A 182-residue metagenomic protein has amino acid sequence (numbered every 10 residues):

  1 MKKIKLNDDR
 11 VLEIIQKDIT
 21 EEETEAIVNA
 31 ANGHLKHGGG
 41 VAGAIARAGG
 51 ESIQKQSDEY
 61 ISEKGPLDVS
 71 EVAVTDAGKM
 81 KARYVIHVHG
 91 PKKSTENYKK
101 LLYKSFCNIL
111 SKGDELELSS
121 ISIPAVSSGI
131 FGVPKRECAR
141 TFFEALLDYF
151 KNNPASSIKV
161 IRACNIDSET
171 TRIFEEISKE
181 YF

Functional and structural regions predicted by a protein language model:
M1-F182: Macrodomain-like recognition of ADP-ribose-binding/processing modules
